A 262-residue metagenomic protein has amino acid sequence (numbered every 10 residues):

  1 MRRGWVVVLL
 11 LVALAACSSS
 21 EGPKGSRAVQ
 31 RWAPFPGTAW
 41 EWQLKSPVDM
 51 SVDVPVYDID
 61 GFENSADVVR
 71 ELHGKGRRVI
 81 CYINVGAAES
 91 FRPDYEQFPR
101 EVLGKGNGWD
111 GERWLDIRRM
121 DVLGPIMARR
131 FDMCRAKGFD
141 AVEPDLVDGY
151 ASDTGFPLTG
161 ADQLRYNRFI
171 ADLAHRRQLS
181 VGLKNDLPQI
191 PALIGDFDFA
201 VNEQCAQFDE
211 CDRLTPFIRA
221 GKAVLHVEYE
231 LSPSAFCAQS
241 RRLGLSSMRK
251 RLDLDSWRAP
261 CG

Functional and structural regions predicted by a protein language model:
M1-L9: N-terminal export and membrane-targeting signals
A13-A16: C-terminal motif of bacterial Sec signal peptides marking the signal peptidase cleavage site
S18-S20: Bacterial signal peptide processing site
G22-G262: Glycan-processing catalytic domains of CAZymes
